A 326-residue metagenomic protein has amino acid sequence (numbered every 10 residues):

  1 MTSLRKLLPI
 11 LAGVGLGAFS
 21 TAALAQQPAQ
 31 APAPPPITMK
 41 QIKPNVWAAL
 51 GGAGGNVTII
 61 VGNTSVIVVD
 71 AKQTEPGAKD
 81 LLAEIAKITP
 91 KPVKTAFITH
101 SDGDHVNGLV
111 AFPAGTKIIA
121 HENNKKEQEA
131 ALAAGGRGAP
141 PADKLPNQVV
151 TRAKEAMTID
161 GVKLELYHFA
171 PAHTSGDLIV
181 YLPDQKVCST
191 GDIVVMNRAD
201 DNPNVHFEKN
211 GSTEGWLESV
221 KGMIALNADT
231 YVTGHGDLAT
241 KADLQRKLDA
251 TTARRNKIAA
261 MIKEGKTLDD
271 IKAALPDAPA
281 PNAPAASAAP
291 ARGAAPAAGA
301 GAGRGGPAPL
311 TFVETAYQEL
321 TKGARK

Functional and structural regions predicted by a protein language model:
M1-R5: N-terminal secretory signal peptides that target proteins for export/translocation
I10-L11, G15-T21, Q26-A29, A225-N227 (+1 more regions): Accessory terminal helices/loops
Q27-L50, A316: Short N-terminal segments immediately surrounding and downstream of signal-peptide cleavage
P34-P36, Q41-I42, N124-F169, T174-G176 (+3 more regions): Metallo-beta-lactamase
K40-E84, L178-D192: Conserved beta-strand hairpin/beta-sheet module of binuclear metal-dependent hydrolase folds, prominently
N45, I60, D70, I85 (+10 more regions): Divalent metal-coordination and catalytic microenvironments
S65-I67, Q73-E75, A156, K163 (+1 more regions): Metallo-beta-lactamase
A83-T158: Active-site HxH/HxHxD metal-binding segment of metal-dependent hydrolases
